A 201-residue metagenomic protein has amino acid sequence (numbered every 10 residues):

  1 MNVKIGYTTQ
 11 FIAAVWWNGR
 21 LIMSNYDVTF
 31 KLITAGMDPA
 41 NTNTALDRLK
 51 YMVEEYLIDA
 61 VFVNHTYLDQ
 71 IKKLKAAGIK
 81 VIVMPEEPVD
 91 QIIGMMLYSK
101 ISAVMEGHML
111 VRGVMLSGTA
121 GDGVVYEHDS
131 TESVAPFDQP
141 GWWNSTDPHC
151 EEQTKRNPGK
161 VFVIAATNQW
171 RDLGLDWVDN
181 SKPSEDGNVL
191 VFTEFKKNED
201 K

Functional and structural regions predicted by a protein language model:
M1-V3: Short, Gly/Pro- and small/polar-rich lid/capping loops
I5, T9, G113-L116: Short, hydrophobic/proline-enriched secondary-structure or compact coil segments at domain edges
G6-T8, I12-A103, L173, D179-K201: Histidine-centered catalytic/metal-coordination loop motif
H65, M109-L110, Y126: Short linear functional motifs in flexible/disordered or boundary regions
V104-G118: Short, surface-exposed ligand- or partner-binding patches at beta-edge/loop junctions that are enriched in aromatics
L116-K155: Short, low-complexity, polybasic intrinsically disordered segments
Q139-K201: C-terminal helix-cap and adjacent tail motif
